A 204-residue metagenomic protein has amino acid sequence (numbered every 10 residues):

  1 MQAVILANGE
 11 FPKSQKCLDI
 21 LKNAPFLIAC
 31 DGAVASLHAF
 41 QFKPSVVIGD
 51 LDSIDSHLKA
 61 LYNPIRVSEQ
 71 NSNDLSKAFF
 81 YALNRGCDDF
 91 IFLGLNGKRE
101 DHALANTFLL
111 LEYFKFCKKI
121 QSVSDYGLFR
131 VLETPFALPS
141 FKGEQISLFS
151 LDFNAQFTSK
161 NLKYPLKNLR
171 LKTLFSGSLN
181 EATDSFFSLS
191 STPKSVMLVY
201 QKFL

Functional and structural regions predicted by a protein language model:
M1-L58: N-terminal beta-strand-loop-alpha-helix module at the start of alpha/beta ligand-binding or catalytic domains
L6-G9, L95-N96, Y200-K202: Structural motif
A24-P25, P44, L61-Y62, C87 (+1 more regions): Short, well-ordered alpha-helix to beta-strand connector turns
N63-R85: Short phosphate-binding loop-to-helix
E100-L111: Short Gly/Thr/Asp-enriched flexible loops that form oxyanion-binding sites at enzyme active sites
E112, F116-P139, I146: Class I SAM-dependent methyltransferase SAM-binding "motif I" and its flanking Rossmann-like core
L132-L204: Long, charged alpha-helical interface segments
